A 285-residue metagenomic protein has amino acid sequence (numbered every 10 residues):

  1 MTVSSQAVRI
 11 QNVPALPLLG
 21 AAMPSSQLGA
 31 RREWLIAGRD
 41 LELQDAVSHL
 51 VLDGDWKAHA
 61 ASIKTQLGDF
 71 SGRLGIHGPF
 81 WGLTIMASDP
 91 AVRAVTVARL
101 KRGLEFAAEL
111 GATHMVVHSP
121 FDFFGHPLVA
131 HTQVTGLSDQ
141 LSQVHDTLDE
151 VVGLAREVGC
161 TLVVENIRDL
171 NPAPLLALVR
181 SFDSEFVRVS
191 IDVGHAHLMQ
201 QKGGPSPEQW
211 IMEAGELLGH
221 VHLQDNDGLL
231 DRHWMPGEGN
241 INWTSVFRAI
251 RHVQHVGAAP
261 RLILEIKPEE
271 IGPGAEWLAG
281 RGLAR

Functional and structural regions predicted by a protein language model:
M1-L104, A108, R285: N-terminal pre-domain/capping segments
T2-L18, Q27-A37, T113, P172-I191 (+1 more regions): Histidine-acidic metal/acid-base catalytic patches
S5-V8, M86, P90-R188: Active-site acidic/histidine proton-transfer and metal-coordination neighborhood in alpha/beta enzyme cores
M23-Q27, D45-V47, F80-G82, F121-F123 (+4 more regions): Active-site-proximal loop/turn and secondary-structure-junction residues that shape catalytic pockets, frequently
D40-E42, G75, V163-V164, S190 (+1 more regions): Generic enzyme active-site microenvironment
H49-V51, G82-A87, F124-L128, H197-Q201 (+1 more regions): A short acidic, helix-capping loop that chelates divalent metal ions and anchors anionic groups
L52, W56-H59, D89-T96, Q133-Q140 (+5 more regions): Residue-level preference for long, well-ordered alpha-helices that form the structural scaffold of enzyme catalytic
A60-W81, L141-V158, W243-V253: Alpha-helix-loop-beta-strand connector modules within alpha/beta enzyme cores
